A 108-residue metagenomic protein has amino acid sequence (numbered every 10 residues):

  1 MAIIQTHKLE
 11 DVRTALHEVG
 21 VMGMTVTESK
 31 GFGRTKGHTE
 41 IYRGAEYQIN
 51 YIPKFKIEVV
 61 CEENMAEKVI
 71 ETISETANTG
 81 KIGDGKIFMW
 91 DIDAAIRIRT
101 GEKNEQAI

Functional and structural regions predicted by a protein language model:
M1-I108: Positively charged, small/polar-rich N-terminal and surface patches that mediate targeting and assembly and bind
